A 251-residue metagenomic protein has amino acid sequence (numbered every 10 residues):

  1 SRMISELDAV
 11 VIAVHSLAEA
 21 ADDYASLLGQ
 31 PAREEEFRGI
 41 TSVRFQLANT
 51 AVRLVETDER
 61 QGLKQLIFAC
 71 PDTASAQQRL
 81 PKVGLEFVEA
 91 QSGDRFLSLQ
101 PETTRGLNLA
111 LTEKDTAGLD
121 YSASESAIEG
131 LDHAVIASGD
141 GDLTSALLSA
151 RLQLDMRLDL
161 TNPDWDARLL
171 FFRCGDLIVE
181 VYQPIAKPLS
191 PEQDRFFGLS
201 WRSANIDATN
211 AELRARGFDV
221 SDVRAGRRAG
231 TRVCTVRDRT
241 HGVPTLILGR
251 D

Functional and structural regions predicted by a protein language model:
S1, Q77-G130, T161-E180, S200 (+1 more regions): Vicinal oxygen chelate
S1-A18, Q61-F68, T112-S145, R151-L152 (+1 more regions): N-terminal beta-strand motif that seeds the catalytic metal site of vicinal oxygen chelate
R2-I4, V11, S16, V43-L47 (+7 more regions): Short, low-complexity cationic-aromatic patches
R2-S5, A9-T50, A76-V83, V88-R95 (+4 more regions): Core segments of cupin and vicinal oxygen chelate
Q46-G62, L66-C70, V88-E89, T112-D115: DNA polymerase sliding clamps and clamp-related checkpoint/processivity subunits
V52, G118-Y121, P184-I185: Short, flexible segments with low predicted structural confidence
V55-T57, I67-P71, R79, L147 (+4 more regions): A structural feature that tracks compact, well-ordered secondary-structure segments with a strong bias toward
D58-K64, K114-T116, P184-L189, I247-D251: Short, basic, helix/turn surface patches
